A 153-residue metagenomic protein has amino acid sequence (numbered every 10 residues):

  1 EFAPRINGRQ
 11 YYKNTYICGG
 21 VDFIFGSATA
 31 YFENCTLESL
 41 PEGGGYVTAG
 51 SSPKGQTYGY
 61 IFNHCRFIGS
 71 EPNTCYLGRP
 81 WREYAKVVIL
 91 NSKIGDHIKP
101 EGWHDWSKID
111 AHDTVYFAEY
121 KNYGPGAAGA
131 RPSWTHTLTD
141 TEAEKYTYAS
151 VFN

Functional and structural regions predicted by a protein language model:
E1-N153: Sequence-level preference for short, compositionally simple segments enriched in small aliphatic or small polar residues
